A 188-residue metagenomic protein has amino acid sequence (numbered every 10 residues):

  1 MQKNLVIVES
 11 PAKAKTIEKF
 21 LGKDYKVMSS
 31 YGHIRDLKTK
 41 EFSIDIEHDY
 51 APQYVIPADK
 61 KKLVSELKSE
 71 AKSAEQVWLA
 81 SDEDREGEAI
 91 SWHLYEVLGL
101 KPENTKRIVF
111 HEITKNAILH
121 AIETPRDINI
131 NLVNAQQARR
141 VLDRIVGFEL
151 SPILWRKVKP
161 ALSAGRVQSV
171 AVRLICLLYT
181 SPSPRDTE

Functional and structural regions predicted by a protein language model:
M1-Q137, V170: Intrinsically disordered, low-complexity regulatory segments
K3, D49-Q53, P152-L162: Short hinge/gating elements
K15-I17, I153-L154, I175: Short helix/loop capping segments that flank catalytic or ligand/cofactor-binding pockets
G99, E123-R126, V146, L150 (+1 more regions): Hydrophobic/aromatic-lined pockets within catalytic cores
D127-N131, R144-W155, K159: Intrinsically disordered or highly flexible coil/loop and linker segments, enriched in small and charged/polar residues
R139-F148, V167: Core structural elements
V170-L177: Extended, Lys/Arg-enriched charged tracts that mediate electrostatic binding to polyanionic substrates
Y179-E188: Single conserved hydrophobic/aromatic residue that forms the stacking wall/gate of nucleotide- or nucleobase-binding
